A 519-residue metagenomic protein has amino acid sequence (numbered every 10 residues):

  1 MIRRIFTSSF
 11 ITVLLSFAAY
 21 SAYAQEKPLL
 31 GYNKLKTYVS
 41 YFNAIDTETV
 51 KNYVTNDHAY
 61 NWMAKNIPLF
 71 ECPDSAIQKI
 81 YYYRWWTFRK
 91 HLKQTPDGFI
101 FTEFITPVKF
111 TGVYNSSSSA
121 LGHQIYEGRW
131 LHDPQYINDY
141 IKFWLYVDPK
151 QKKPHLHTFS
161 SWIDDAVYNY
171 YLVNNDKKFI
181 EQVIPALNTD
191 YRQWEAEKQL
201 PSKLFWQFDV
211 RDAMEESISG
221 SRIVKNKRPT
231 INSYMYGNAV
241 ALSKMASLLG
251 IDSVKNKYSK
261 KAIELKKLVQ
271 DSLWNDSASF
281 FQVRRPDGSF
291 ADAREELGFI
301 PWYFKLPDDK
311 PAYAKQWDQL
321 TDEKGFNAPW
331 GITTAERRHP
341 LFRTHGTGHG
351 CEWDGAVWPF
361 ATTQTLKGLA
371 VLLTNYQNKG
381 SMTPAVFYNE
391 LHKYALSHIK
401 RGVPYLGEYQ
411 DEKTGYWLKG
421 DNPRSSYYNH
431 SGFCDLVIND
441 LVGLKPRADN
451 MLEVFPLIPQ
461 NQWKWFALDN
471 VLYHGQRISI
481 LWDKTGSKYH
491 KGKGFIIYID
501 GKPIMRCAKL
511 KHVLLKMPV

Functional and structural regions predicted by a protein language model:
M1-E26: Bacterial Sec-dependent N-terminal signal peptides
Y23-G112, L172, K177-F179, N188-Q193 (+6 more regions): Acidic/polar, glycine-enriched structural segments that form the non-catalytic walls/loops of the carbohydrate-binding
E26-G31, A76-K79, Y83-K90, F101 (+3 more regions): Substrate-binding cleft of carbohydrate-active enzyme catalytic domains
K27-K51, H58-N61, K150-S161, E195-K261 (+5 more regions): The feature captures the catalytic groove of carbohydrate-active enzymes
A59, M63-S75, G122-D133, I163-F179 (+4 more regions): Well-ordered alpha-helical scaffold segments within catalytic/enzyme domains
A76-V113, W130-K153, A196-K227, K267-P359 (+3 more regions): Extended glycan-interaction surfaces of carbohydrate-active proteins
M245, L249-V283, A314-Q476: Non-catalytic carbohydrate-binding regions of carbohydrate-active enzymes
Q462-I496, D500: Carbohydrate-binding surface patches
